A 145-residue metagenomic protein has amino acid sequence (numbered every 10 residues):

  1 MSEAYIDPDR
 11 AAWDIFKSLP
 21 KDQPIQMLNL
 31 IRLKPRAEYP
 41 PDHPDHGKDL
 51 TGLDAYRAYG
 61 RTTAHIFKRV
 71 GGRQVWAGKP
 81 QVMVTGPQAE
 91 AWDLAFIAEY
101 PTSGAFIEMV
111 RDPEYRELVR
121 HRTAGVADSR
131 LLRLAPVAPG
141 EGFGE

Functional and structural regions predicted by a protein language model:
M1-L94, P101, A105, A135-E145: Short S/T/G/P-rich N-terminal loop/turn motif that feeds into the first structured element of a domain
I97-E99, S103-E145: Short, Lys/Arg-rich amphipathic alpha-helical interaction segments that bind nucleic acids or acidic protein surfaces
